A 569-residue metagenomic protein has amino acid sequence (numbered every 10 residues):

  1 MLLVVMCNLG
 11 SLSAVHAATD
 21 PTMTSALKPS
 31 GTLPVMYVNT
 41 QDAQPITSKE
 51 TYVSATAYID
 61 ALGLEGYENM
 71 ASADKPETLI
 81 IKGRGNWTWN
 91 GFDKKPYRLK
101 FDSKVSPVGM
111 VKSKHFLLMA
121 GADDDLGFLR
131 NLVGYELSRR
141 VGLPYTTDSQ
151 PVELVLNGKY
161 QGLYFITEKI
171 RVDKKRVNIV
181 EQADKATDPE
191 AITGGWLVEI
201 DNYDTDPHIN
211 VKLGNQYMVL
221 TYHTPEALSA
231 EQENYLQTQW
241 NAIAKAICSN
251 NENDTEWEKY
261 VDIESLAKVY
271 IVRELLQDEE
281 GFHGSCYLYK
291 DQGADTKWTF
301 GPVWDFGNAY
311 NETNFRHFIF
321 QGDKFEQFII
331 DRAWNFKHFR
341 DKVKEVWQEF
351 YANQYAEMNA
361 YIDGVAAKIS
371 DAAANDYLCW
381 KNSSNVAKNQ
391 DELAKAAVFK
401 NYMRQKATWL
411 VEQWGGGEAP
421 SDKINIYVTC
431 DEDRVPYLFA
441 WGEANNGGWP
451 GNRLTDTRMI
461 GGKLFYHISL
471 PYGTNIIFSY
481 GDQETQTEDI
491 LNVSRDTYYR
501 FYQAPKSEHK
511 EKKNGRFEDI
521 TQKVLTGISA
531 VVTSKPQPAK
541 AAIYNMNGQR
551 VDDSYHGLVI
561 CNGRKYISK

Functional and structural regions predicted by a protein language model:
M1-S11: Bacterial N-terminal signal peptides
A17-A71, A419-G448, N492-K510: N-terminal module-boundary/linker segments of secreted carbohydrate-active enzymes
L33, Q44-I46, T88, F92 (+2 more regions): Middle-to-C-terminal accessory/interaction subdomains
A55, I59-A120: Conserved oxyanion/phosphate-binding beta-strand-loop segments in alpha/beta enzyme cores
V105-S106, H115, A120, G142-T147 (+2 more regions): Internal "kinase-insert"/substrate-recognition segments embedded within catalytic cores of ATP-dependent enzymes
T187, D482-D519: Structured interaction patches on ligand/partner-binding surfaces of diverse proteins
D431-P471, D482-L491: Aromatic-rich carbohydrate-binding modules that target alpha-glucans
T526-K569: C-terminal outer-membrane/trafficking sorting elements
